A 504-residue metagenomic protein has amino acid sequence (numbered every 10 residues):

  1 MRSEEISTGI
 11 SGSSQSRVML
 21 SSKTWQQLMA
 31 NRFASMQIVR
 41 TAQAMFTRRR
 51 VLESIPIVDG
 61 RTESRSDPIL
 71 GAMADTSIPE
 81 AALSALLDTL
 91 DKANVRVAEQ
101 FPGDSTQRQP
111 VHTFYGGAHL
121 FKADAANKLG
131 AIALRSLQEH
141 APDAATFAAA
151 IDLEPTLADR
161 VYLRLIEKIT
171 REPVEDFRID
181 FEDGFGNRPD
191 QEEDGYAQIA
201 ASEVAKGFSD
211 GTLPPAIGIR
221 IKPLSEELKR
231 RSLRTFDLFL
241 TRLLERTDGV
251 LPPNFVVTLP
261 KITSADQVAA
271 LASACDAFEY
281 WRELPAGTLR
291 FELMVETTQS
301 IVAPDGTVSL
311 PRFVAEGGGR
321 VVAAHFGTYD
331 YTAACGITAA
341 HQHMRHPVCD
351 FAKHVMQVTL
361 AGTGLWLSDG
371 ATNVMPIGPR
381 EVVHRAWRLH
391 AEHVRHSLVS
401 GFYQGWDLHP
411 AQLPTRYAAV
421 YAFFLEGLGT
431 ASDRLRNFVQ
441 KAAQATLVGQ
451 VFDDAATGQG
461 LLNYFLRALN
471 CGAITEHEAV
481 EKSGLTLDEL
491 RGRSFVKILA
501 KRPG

Functional and structural regions predicted by a protein language model:
R2-S3, S7-R17, S21-S35, R40 (+2 more regions): Low-acidity, Ser/Thr- and Arg-rich intrinsically disordered low-complexity segments
A44: Ligand/cofactor-recognition surfaces for anionic moieties
D67-G504: Expand to "…catalyze enediolate/carbanion chemistry for C-C bond making/breaking, isomerization, decarboxylation
